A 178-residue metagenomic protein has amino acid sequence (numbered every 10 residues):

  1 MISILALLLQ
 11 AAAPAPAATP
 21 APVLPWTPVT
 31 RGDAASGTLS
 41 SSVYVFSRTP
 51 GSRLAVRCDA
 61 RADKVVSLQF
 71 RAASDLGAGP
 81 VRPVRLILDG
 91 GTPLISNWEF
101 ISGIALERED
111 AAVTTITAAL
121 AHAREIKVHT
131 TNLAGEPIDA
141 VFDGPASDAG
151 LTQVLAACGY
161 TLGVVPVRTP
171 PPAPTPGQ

Functional and structural regions predicted by a protein language model:
I2-A11: Sec-dependent N-terminal signal peptides
A13-Q178: A generic "folded-domain core" signal
